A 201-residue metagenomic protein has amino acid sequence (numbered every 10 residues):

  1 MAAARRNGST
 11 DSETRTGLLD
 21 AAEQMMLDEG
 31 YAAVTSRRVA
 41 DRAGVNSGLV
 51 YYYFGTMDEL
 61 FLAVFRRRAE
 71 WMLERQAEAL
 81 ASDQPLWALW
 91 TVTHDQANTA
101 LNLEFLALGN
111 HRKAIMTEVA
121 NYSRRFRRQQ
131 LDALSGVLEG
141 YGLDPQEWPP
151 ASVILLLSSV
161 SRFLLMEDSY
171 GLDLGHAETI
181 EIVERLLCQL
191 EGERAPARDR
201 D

Functional and structural regions predicted by a protein language model:
A3-G8: Short Lys/Arg-rich basic patches
T14-G17, A21-E59, A63: Helix-turn-helix
G17, A21-E29, R75, L101 (+2 more regions): Solvent-exposed, amphipathic alpha-helical segments
G55-E59, N110-A114, Y170: Residues in soluble alpha-helical coiled-coils and helical-bundle/repeat scaffolds
A63, E70-A100, E147-L157: Hydrophobic alpha-helical connector segments
D95-A120: Amphipathic alpha-helical segments used for helix-helix packing
M116-A120, E139-D201: Hydrophobic/aromatic-rich alpha-helical bundle segments in the mid-to-C-terminal region
E118-Q129, G136: Short, solvent-exposed amphipathic helices
